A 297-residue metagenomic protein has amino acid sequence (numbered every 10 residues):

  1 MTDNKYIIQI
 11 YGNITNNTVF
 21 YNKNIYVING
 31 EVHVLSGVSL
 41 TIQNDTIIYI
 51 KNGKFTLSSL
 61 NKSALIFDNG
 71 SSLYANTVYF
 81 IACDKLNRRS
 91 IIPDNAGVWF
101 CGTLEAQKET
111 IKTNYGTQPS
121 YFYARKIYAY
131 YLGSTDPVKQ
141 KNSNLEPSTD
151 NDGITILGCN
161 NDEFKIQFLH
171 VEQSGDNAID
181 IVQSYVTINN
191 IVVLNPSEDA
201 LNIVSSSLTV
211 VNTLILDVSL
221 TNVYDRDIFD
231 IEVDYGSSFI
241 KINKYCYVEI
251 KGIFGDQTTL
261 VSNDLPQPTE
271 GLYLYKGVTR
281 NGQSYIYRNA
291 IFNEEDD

Functional and structural regions predicted by a protein language model:
M1-D297: Extracellular beta-rich repeat passengers
